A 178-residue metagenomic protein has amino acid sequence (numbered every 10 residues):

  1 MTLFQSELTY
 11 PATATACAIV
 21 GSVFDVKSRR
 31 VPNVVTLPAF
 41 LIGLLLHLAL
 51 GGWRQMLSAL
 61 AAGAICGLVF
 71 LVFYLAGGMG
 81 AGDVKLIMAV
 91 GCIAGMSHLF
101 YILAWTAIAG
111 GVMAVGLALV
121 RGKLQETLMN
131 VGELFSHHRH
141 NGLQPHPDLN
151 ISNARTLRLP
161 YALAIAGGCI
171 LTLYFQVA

Functional and structural regions predicted by a protein language model:
M1-A178: A membrane-topology feature that recognizes alpha-helical transmembrane segments and their immediate juxtamembrane
